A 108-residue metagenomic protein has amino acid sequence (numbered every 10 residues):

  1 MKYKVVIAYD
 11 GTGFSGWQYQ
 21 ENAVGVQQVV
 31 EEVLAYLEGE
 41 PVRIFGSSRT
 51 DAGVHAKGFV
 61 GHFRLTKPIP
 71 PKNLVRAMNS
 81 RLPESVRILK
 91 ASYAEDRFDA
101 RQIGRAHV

Functional and structural regions predicted by a protein language model:
M1-H107: Structured-RNA-binding interfaces characteristic of tRNA pseudouridine synthases
